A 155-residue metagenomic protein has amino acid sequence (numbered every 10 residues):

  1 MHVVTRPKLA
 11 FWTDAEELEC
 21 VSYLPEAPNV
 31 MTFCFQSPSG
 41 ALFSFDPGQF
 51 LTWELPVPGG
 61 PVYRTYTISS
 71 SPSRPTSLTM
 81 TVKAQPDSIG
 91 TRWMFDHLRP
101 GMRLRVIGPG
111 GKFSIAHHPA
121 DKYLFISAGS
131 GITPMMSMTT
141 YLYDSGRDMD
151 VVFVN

Functional and structural regions predicted by a protein language model:
H2-R103, I107, N155: Ferredoxin-reductase
R6, F11, R92-N155: FNR/FR-type flavoprotein reductase catalytic core
